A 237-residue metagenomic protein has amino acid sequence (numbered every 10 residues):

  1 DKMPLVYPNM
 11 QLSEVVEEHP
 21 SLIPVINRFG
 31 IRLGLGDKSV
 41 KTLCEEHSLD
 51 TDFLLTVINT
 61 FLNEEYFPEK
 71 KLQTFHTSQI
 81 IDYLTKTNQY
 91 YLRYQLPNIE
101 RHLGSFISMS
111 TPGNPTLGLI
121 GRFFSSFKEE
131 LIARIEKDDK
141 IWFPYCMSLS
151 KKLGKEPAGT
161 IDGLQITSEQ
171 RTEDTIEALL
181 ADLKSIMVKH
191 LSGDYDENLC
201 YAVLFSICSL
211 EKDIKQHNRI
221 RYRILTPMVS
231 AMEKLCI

Functional and structural regions predicted by a protein language model:
D1-I237: Small-residue-biased structural context
